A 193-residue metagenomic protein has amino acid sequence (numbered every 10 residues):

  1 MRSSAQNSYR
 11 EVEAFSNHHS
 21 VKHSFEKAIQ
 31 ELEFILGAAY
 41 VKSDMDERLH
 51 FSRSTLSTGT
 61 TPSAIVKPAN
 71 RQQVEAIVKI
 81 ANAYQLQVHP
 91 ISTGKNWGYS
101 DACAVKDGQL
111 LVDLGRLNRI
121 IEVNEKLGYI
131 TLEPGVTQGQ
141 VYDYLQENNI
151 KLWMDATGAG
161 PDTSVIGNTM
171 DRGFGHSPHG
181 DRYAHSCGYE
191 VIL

Functional and structural regions predicted by a protein language model:
M1-S8: N-terminal mitochondrial targeting presequence
S16-S20, S63-P68, I130-L132: Short cationic amphipathic helices and targeting signals
K27-A38, A76-Y84, Y144: Generic non-transmembrane alpha-helical segments
Q30-S52: Conserved oxyanion/phosphate-binding beta-strand-loop segments in alpha/beta enzyme cores
A38, T60-S63, N82-Q87, V105-Q109 (+4 more regions): Short coil/turn connectors at secondary-structure junctions
V41-M45, K67, V88-S92, V112-L114 (+4 more regions): General beta-strand structural signal in soluble alpha/beta enzymes
M45-L117: Glycine-rich N-terminal segment of FAD-binding domains in flavoprotein oxidoreductases, spanning the beta-loop-helix
I121, L132-P134, Q138-L193: FAD-binding subdomain of flavoenzyme oxidoreductases
